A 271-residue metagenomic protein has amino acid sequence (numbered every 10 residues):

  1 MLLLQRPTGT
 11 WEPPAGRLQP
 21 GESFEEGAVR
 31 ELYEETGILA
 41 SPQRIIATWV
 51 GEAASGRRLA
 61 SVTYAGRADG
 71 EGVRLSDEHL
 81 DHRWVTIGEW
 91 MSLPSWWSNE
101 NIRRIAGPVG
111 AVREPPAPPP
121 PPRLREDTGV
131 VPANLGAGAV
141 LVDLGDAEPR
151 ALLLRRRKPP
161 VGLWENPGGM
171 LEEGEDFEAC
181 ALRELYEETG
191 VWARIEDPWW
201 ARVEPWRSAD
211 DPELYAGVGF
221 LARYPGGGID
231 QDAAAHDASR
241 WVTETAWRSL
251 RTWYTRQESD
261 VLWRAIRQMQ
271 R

Functional and structural regions predicted by a protein language model:
Q5, R67-A68, L141-D143, R155 (+1 more regions): Residue-level signal for short segments within beta-strands and strand-turn junctions of well-structured beta-sheet
R6, I87, V142-L144, E244: Inter-blade boundary loops/turns of WD-repeat beta-propellers
G9, P159-G162: A conserved beta-turn-beta hairpin within the catalytic core of GNAT-like acetyltransferases that forms part
E12-G16, E165-N166: A short gly/proline-enriched turn/hairpin at secondary-structure junctions
L18-S41, W49-E100, R104, L171-I195 (+1 more regions): Unchanged
E100-P122, Q257-R271: Charged phosphate-binding loop/patch that engages nucleotide di/tri-phosphates or the phosphate backbone of nucleic
G110-V140, L144-D146: Acidic, metal-coordinating catalytic segment for phosphate/diphosphate chemistry, firing primarily on the Nudix
